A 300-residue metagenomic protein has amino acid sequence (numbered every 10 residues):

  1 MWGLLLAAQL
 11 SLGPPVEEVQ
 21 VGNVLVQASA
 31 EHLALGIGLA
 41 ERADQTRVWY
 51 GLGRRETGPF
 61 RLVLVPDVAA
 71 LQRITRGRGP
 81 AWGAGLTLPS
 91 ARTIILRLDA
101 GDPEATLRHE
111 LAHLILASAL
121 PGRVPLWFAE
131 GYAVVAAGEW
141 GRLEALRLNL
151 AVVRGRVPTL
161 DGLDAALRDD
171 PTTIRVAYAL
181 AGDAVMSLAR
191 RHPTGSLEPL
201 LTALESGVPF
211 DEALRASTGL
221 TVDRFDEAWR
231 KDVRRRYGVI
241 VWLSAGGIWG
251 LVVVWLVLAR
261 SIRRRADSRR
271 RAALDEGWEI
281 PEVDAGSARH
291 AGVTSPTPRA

Functional and structural regions predicted by a protein language model:
W2-L12: Hydrophobic alpha-helical targeting segments used for export or membrane insertion
A8-Q9, V26, E31, G286-G292: Intrinsic disorder/low-complexity segments
L12-P125, L167, A177: Juxtacatalytic substrate-recognition/specificity segment
P15-Q20, V157-P158, D169-V176, S206-A300: Beta/coil-rich, acidic/histidine-enriched accessory regions frequently appended to metallopeptidases
V26, I94, L148, R264-R270: Generic hydrophobic, helix-prone segments enriched in Leu/Val/Ile
W49-T57, T194, G247-L251: Surface-exposed helix-capping loop/turn segments at secondary-structure junctions
G77-T106, S118-W242, G246: Acidic/His/Gly-enriched intrinsically disordered linker/tail segments that often contain short helix/coil "MoRF-like"
L107-G122, Y178-A184, G250-A266: A short, terminal or domain-edge coil/loop segment
